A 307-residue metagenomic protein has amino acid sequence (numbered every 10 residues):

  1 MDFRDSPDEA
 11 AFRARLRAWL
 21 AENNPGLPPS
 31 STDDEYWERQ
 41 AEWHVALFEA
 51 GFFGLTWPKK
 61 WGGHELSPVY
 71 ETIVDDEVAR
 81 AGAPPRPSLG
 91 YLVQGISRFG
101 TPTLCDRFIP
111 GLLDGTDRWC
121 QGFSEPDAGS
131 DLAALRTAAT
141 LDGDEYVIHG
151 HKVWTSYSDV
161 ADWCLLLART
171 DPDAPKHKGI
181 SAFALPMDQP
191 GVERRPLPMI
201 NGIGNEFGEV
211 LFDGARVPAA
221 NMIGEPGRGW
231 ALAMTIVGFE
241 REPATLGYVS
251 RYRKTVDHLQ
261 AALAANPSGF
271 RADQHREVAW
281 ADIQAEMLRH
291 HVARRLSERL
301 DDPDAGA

Functional and structural regions predicted by a protein language model:
M1-A11: Intrinsic disorder at enzyme termini
P28-D34, A264-H275, A285-A307: C-terminal helix-coil-helix/basic helical segment that borders enzyme active sites and/or dimer interfaces and provides
F48-T116, Y157-W163, D302: Internal helix-loop-helix
G51, V74-A79, L167-A168, L185-P190 (+1 more regions): Short Ser/Thr-interspersed hydrophobic loop/turn segments at strand-loop and sheet-helix junctions that line or gate
G115-F123, L167: A short, Trp-centered hydrophobic/proline-enriched beta-strand micro-motif
T137-T140: A structural signal for short hydrophobic beta-strand segments in well-ordered beta-sheet cores
D144-E145, H149-R195: A short core secondary-structure module
V192-M287: Glycine-rich beta->alpha junctions and the first turn(s) of the following alpha-helix
